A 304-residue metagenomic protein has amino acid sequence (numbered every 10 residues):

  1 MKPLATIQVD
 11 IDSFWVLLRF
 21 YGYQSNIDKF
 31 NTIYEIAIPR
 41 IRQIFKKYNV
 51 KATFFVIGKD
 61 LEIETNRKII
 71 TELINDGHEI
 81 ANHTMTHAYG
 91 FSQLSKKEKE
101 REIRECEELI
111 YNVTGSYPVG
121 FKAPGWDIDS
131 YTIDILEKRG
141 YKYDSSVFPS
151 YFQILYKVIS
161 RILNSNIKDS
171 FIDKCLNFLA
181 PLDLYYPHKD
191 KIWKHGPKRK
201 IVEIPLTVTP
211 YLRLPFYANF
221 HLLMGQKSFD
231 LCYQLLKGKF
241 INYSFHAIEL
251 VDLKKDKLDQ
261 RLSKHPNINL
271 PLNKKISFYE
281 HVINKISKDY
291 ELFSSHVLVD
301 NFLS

Functional and structural regions predicted by a protein language model:
M1-D76: Active-site beta->alpha N-cap acidic-glycine motif
D10, F45, I80-H83, F121 (+4 more regions): Conserved, mostly hydrophobic/aromatic
D12-F14, G58-L61, T86-H87, G125-I128 (+4 more regions): Short, solvent-exposed loop/turn segments at secondary-structure junctions
Q24-T32, F55-K59, H87-K99, P118-V119 (+3 more regions): The substrate-binding groove and active-site-proximal loops of carbohydrate-active enzymes, especially glycoside
I38-R42, R67-T71, E100-E107, I133 (+2 more regions): Generic structural signal for well-ordered alpha-helices, preferentially at hydrophobic/aromatic core positions
K46-N49, H221-S304: C-terminal domain-boundary segment and adjacent tail
Y48-Y131, Y141-K142, S146-I154: Metal-dependent polysaccharide deacetylase catalytic core of the NodB/CE4 family, i.e., the active-site-bearing domain
S116-V119, A123-G238: Active-site-adjacent pocket scaffolds in enzyme catalytic domains
